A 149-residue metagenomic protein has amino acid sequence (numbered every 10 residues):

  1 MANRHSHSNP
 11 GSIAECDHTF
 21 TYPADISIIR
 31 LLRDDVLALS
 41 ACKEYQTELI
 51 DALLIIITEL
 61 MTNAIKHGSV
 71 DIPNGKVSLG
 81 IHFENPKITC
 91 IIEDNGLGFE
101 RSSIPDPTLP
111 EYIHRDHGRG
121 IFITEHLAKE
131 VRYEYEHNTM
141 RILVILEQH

Functional and structural regions predicted by a protein language model:
A2-T19, I65-H149: Conserved beta-strand-loop-beta-strand hairpin that lines the nucleotide-binding pocket of ATP/GTP-utilizing enzymes
D17-L31: STAS-typified acidic loop motif
I26-I29, I50, L54, N74 (+1 more regions): Short, structured helix-loop boundary elements
D34-T58, I113-R115: Conserved short strand/loop->alpha-helix "switch" segment adjacent to the catalytic nucleotide/phosphoryl-transfer site
T58, T62, K66: Short alpha-helix lining the ATP-binding pocket of the histidine-kinase-like ATPase
